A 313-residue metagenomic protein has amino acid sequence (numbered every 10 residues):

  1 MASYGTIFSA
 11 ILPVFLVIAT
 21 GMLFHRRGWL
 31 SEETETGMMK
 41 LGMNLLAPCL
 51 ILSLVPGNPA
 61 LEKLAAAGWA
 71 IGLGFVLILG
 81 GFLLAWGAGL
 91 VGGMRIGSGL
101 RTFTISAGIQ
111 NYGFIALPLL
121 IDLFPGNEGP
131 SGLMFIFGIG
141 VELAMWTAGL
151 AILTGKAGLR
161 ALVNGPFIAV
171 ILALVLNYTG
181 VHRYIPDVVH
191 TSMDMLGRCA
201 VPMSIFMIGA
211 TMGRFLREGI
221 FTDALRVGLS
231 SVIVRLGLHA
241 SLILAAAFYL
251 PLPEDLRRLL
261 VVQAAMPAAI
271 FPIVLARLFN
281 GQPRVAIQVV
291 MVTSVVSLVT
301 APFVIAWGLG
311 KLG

Functional and structural regions predicted by a protein language model:
M1-G313: Alpha-helical transmembrane segments of multi-pass small-molecule/ion transporters
